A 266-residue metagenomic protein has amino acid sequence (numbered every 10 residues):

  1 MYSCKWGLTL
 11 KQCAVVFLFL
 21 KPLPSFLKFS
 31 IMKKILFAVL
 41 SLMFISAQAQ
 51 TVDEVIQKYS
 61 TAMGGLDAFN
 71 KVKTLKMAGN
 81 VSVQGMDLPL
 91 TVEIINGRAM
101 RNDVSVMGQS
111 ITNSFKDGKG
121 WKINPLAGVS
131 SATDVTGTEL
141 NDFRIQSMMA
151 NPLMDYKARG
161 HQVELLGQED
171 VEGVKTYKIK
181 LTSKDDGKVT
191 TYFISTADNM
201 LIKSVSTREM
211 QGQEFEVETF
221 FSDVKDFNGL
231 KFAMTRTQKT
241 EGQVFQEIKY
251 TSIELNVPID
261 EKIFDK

Functional and structural regions predicted by a protein language model:
M1-V52: Bacterial Sec-dependent N-terminal signal peptides
Q50-T61, K122-K188, E209-F215, I259-K266: Flexible, processing/modification-adjacent segments and terminal tails in exported/periplasmic/extracellular proteins
E54-G128, E164-L165: N-terminal mature ectodomain segment of secretory-pathway/periplasmic proteins
M86-L88, M100, V106-S110, E172 (+3 more regions): Subset-of-secretome marker
L90-I95, T112-D117, S131-L140, I194 (+2 more regions): Short amphipathic beta-strand/extended segments with alternating polar/hydrophobic composition
G118, P125, V171, T196-A197 (+1 more regions): Short, ordered coil/turn segments that flank beta-strands lining enzyme active or ligand-binding pockets
K175-D265: Gly/Pro-enriched, hydrophobic low-complexity segments that function as extracytoplasmic propeptides/linkers
